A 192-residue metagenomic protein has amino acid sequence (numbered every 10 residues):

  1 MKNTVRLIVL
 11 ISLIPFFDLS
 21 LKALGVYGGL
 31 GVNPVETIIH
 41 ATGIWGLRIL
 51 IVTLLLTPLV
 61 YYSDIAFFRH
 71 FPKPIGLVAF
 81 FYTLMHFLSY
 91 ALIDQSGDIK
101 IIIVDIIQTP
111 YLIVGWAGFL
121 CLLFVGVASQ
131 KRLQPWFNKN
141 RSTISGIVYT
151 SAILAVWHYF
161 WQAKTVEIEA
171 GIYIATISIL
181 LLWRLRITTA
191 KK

Functional and structural regions predicted by a protein language model:
M1-K192: Membrane-embedded alpha-helical bundles that constitute the cytochrome b-like, heme-associated redox core of multi-pass
